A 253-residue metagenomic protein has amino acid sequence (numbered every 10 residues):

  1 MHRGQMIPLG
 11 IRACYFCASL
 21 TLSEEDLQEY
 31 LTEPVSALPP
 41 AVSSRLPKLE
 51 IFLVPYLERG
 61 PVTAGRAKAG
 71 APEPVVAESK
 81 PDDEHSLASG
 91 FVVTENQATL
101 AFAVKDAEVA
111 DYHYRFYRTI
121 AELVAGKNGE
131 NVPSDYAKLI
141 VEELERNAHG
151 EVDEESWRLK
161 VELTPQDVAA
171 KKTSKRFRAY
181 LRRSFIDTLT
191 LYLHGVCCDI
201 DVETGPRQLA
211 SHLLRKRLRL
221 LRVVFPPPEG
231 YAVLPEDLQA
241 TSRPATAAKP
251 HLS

Functional and structural regions predicted by a protein language model:
M1-A110, F225, E229-A232, D237-L252: A metal-dependent hydrolase signature that marks the N-terminal structural subdomain at the beginning of catalytic folds
M1-I11, K171-S253: Pan-zinc metallopeptidase signature
D26, Y30-A37, D135, L139 (+2 more regions): Exposed alpha-helical structural elements
P61-G70, N147-E155, K172, K216-F225 (+1 more regions): Short, charged low-complexity intrinsically disordered segments located at boundaries of structured domains
D106-R118, E122-L123, A179, R183: Active-site alpha-helix of zinc metalloproteases
A110, Y114, A125-L163, D201-Q208: Post-HEXXH active-site segment of zinc metalloproteases
T164-K172: Short glycine/proline-rich turn/loop motifs
